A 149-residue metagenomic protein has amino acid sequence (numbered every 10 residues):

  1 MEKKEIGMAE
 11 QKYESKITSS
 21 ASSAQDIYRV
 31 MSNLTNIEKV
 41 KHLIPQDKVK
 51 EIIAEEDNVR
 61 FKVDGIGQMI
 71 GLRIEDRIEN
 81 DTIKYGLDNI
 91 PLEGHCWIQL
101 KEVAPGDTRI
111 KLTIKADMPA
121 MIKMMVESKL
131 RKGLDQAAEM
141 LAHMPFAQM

Functional and structural regions predicted by a protein language model:
M1-S20, V103, D107, R131 (+2 more regions): Hydrophobic-ligand-binding modules of eukaryotic lipid transfer/binding families
E2-I53: Hydrophobic ligand-binding cavity/cleft-lining segments
K4-I6, V59-F61, K84-L87: Short, P/G- and charge-enriched loop/turn segments at secondary-structure junctions
A9-S15, T113-A120: A short small-residue
I27-I37, V59, I74, I110-L112: Hydrophobic pocket/interface hotspot
P45-D64, V103: Generic amphipathic, hydrophobic interface segment in small proteins and small subunits
D64-D107, K115: Hydrophobic-ligand binding "helix-grip"
I114-M149: A conserved amphipathic terminal alpha-helix motif
